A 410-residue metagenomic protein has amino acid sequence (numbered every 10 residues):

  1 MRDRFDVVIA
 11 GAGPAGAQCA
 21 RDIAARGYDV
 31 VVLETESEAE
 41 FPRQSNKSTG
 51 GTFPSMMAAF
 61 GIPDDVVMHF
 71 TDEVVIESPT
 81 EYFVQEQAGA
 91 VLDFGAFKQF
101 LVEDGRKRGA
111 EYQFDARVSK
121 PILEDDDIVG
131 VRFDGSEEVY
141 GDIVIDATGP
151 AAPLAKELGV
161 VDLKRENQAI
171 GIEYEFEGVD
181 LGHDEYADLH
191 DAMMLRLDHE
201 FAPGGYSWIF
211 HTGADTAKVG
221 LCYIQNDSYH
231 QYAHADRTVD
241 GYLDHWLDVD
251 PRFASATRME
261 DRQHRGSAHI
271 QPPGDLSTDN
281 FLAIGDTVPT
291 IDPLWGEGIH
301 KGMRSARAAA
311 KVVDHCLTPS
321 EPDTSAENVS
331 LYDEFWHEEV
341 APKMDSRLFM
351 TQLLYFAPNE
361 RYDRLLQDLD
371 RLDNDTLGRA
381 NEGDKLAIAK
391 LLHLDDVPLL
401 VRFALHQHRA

Functional and structural regions predicted by a protein language model:
D3-R4, E36-I62: Conserved N-terminal glycine-rich FAD pyrophosphate-binding loop of Rossmann-like flavoproteins
D6, D142, N280: Conserved acidic residues
V8-A12, Q18-N46: Glycine-rich FAD pyrophosphate-binding loop
A12, R106-R252: Predominantly flavin-linked oxidoreductase catalytic cores and closely associated redox partners
V32, V144, I284: Generic enzyme active-site microenvironment
G51-V102, K107, L377: A conserved beta-strand/loop capping segment in the N-terminal third of enzymes that catalyze redox or closely related
V91, V118, A233-A310: FAD/FMN-dependent oxidoreductases across multiple families
H315-A410: C-terminal helical "tail/cap" subdomain of flavin- and related membrane-associated enzymes
